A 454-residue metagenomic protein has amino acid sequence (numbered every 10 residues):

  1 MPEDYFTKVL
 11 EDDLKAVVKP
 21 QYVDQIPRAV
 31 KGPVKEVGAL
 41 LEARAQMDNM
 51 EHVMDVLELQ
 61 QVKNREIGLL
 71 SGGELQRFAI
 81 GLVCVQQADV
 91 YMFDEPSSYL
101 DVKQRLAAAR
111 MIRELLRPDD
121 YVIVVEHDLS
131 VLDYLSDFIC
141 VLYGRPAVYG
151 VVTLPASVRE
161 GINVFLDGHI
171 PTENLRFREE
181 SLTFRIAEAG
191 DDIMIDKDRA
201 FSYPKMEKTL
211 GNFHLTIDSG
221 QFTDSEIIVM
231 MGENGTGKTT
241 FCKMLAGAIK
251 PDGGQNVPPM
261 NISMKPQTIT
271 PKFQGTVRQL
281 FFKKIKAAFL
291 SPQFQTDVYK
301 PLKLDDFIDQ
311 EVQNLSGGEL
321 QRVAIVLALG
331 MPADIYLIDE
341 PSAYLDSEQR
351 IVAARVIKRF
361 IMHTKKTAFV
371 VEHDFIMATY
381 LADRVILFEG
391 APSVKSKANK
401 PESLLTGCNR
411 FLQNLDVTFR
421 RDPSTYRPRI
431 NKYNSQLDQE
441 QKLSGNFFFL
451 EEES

Functional and structural regions predicted by a protein language model:
M1-G72, P204-K205, T209-G211, V257-G318 (+4 more regions): ABC-family P-loop ATPase nucleotide-binding domains
M1-K8, P27-H52, G144-S219, R278 (+2 more regions): Pre-NBD coupling/linker segments of ABC/ABC-like ATPases
I80, A108, I325, A353: Hydrophobic anchor residue at the start of the ABC signature
F93-P96, K103, I338-P341, E348: Walker B catalytic motif
V125-H127, V371-H373: H-loop/switch region of ABC-family ATPase nucleotide-binding domains
M231-E233: The feature captures the beta-strand-to-loop junction immediately N-terminal to the Walker
